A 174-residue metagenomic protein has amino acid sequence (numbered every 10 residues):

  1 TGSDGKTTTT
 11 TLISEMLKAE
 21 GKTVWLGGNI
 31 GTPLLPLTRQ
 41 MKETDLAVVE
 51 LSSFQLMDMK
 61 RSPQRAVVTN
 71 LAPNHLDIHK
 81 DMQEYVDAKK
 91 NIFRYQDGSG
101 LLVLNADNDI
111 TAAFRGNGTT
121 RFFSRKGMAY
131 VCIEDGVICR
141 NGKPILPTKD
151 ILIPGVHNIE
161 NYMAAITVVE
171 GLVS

Functional and structural regions predicted by a protein language model:
T1-A106, I110-T119: Phosphate-binding loop of NTP-binding sites
K80-Q83, K90, T119-S174: Adenine nucleotide phosphate-binding catalytic loops in nucleotide-utilizing enzymes
